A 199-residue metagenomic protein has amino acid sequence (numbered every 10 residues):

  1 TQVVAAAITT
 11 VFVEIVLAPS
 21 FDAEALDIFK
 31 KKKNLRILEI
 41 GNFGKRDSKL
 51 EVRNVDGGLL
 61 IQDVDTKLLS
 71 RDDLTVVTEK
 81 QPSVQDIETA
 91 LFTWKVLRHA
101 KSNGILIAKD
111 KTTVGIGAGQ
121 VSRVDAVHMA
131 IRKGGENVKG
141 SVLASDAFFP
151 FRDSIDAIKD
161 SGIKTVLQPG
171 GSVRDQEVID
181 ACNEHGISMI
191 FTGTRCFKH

Functional and structural regions predicted by a protein language model:
T1-H199: ATP-dependent carboxylate/acyl-activation modules
